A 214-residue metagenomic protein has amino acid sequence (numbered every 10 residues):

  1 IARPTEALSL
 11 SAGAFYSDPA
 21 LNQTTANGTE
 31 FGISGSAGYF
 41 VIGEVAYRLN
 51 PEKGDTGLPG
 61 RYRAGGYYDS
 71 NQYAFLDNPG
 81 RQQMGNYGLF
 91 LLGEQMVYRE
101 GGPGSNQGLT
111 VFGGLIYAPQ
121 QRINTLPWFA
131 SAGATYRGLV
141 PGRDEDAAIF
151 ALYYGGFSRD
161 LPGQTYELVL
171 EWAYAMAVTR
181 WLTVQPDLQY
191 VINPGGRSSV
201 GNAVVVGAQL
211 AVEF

Functional and structural regions predicted by a protein language model:
I1, I42-E44, F90-L92, S131-G133 (+2 more regions): Membrane-embedded beta-strand positions in outer-membrane beta-barrel channels/transporters
I1-E44: Aromatic- and glycine-enriched pocket-lining scaffold segments that form the walls of small-molecule binding clefts
I1-R3, Y47-L49, Q95-V97, Y136-G138 (+2 more regions): Residue-level signature of outer-membrane beta-barrel architecture
A7, L49-R61, Y98-L109, G138-A147 (+1 more regions): Short loop/turn motifs that connect adjacent beta-strands in outer-membrane beta-barrel proteins
L10-Y16, Y62-S70, L109-Y117, A130-A132 (+3 more regions): Transmembrane beta-barrel strands of outer-membrane/channel proteins
S17-L21, T25-E30, D69-L76, Y98-E100 (+3 more regions): Sequence/structural signature of outer-membrane beta-barrel proteins
F31-A37, P79-Y87, S105, R122-L126 (+2 more regions): Replace "Gram-negative outer membrane beta-barrel proteins" with "bacterial and organellar outer membrane beta-barrel
N202-F214: Outer-membrane beta-barrel "beta-signal"
